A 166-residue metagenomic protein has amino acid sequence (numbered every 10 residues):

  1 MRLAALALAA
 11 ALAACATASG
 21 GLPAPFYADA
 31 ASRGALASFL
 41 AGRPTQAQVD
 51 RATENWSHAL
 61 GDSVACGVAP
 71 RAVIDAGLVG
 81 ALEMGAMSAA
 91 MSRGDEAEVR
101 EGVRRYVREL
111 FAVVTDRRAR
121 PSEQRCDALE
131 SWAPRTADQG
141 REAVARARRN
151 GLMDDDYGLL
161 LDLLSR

Functional and structural regions predicted by a protein language model:
M1-A16: Sec-dependent bacterial lipoprotein signal peptides
A14-G34: Bacterial Sec signal peptide processing site at the extreme N-terminus
A18, A69, L129-E130: General secretory precursor processing signal
L22-P25, L36-A41, L163-L164: Short, aromatic- and cysteine-enriched interfacial helices/patches that mediate contacts at lipid membranes
G34-Y106: Short N-proximal segments of mature Sec-exported proteins
D75-R166: Compact alpha-helical subdomains of small soluble proteins
